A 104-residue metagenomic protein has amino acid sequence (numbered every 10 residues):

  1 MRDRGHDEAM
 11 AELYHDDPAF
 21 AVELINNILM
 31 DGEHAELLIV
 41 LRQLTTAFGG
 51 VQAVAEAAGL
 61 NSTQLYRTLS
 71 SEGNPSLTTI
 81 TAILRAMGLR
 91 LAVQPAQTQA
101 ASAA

Functional and structural regions predicted by a protein language model:
M1-V40, A100-S102: N-terminal flexible/basic segments that precede or flank functional cores
E8, L44, T78, A92-A104: Short, charged recognition helix plus adjacent turn of helix-turn-helix-like nucleic-acid-binding domains
A21, L37-L41, G50, N61 (+1 more regions): Amphipathic alpha-helical interface surfaces
A47-Y66: Short alpha-helical DNA-recognition segment
L69, M87: DNA major-groove recognition helix of helix-turn-helix
E72-L84: Short, basic-rich loop-to-helix N-cap that marks the start of a DNA-contacting helix
